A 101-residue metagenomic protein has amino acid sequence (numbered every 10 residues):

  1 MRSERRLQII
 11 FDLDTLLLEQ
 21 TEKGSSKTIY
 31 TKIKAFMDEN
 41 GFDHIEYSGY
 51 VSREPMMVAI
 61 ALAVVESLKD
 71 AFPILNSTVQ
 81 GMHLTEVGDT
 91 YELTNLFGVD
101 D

Functional and structural regions predicted by a protein language model:
M1-L7, L16-T85, T90-D101: Basic nucleic-acid-binding interfaces
I10-D12: Generic enzyme active-site microenvironment
